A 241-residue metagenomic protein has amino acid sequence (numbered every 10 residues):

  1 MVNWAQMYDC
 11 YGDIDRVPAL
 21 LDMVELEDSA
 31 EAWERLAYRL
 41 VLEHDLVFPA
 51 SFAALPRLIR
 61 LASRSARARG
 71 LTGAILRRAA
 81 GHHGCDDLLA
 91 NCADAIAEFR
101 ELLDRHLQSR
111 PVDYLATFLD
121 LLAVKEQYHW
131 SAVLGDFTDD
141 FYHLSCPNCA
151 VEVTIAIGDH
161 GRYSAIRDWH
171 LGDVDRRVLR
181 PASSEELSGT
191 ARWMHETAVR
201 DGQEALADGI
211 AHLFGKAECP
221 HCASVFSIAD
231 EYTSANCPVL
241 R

Functional and structural regions predicted by a protein language model:
V2-S65, R69-D87: Alpha-helical solenoid scaffolds in large eukaryotic transport, assembly, and signaling factors
L20, R57-I59, C92, I96-F99 (+1 more regions): Buried hydrophobic core positions in alpha-solenoid tandem helical repeats
L107-D136: Eukaryote-biased recognition of C-terminal alpha-helical segments
S131-H143, L206-F214: Short, flexible, mixed-charge glycine/proline-rich loop motifs that serve as phosphate/nucleic-acid-contacting
L144-C149, C219-C222: Short cysteine-rich clusters marking metal-coordination/redox-active sites
T154-H160, A229-T233: Short Cys/His-rich "knuckle" micro-motifs
G161-D173: Long, repeat-rich segments with strong aromatic
V174-R241: Extended, charged low-complexity segments that frequently continue into or abut oligomerization scaffolds
